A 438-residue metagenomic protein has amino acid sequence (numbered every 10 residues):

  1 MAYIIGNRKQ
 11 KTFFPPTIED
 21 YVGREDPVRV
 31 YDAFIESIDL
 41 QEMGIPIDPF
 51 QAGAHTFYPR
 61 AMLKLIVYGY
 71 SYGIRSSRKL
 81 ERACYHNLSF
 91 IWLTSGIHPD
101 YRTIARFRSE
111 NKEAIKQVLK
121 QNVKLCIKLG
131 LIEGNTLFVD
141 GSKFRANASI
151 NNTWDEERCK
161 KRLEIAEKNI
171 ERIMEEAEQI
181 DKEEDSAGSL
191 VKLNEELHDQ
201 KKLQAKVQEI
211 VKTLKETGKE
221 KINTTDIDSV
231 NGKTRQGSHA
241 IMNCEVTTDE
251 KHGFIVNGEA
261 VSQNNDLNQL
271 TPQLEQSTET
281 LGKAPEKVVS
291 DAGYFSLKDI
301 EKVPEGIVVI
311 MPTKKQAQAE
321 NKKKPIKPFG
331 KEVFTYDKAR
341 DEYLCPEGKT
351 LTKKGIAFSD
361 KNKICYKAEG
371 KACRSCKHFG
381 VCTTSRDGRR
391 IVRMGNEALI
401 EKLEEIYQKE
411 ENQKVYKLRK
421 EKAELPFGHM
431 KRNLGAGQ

Functional and structural regions predicted by a protein language model:
M1-A2, P49-G53, E411-K414: A ubiquitous short alpha-helical element
M1-R29: Hydrophobic alpha-helical membrane-insertion signals
I4-I5, I66, G73-H86, I97-Q438: Anion-binding and metal-coordination hotspots
R24-V67, G395: Basic, short loop/linker segments at the boundary and entry of helix-turn-helix/winged-helix-like folds
